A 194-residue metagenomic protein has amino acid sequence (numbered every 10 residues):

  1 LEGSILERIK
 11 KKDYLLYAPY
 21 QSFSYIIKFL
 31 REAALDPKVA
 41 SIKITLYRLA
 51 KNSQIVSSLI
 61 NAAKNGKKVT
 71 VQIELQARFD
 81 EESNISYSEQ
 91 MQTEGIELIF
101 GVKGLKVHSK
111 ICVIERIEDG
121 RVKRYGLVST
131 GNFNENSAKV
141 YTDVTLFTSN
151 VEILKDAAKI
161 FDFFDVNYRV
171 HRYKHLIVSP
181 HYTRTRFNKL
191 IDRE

Functional and structural regions predicted by a protein language model:
L1-E194: N-terminal localization/anchoring segments of enzymes in phospholipid and broader phosphate metabolism
